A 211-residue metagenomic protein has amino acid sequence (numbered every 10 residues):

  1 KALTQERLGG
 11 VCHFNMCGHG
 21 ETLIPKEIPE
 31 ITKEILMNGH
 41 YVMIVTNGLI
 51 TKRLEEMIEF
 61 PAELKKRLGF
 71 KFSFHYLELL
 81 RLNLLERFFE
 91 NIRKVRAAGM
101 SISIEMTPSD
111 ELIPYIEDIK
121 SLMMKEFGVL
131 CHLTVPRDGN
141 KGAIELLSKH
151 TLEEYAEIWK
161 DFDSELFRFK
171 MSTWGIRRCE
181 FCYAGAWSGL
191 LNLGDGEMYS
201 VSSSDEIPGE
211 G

Functional and structural regions predicted by a protein language model:
K1, G10-P25, I35-R53, E63-R87 (+2 more regions): Core AdoMet radical
A2, I24-T32, A62, F88 (+2 more regions): Short low-complexity stretches enriched in small and charged residues
L3-L8, T32-L36, M57-R67, F89-A97 (+1 more regions): Acidic (Asp/Glu)-rich catalytic clusters
P25-I28, L54-M57, P114-D118, I144 (+1 more regions): A short acidic (Asp/Glu
I28-N47, M106-P108, Y115-F127, S203-D205: Short, charged N-terminal helix-start/capping segments
L49-I50, H75-L77, S109-E111, D138-G139 (+2 more regions): Short, solvent-exposed loop/turn segments at secondary-structure junctions
R67-G69, L82-K170: Conserved C-terminal portion of the radical SAM core fold that forms the substrate/S-adenosylmethionine-binding
K141-G211: Accessory C-terminal segments flanking Radical SAM cores
